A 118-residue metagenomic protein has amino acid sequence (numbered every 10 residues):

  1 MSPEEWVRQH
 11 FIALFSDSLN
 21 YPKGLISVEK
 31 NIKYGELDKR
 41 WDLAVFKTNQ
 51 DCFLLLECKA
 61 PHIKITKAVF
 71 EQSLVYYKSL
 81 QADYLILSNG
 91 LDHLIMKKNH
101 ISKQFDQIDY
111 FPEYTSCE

Functional and structural regions predicted by a protein language model:
M1-Y84, L91-E118: A short, conserved, highly charged catalytic patch centered on acidic carboxylates
